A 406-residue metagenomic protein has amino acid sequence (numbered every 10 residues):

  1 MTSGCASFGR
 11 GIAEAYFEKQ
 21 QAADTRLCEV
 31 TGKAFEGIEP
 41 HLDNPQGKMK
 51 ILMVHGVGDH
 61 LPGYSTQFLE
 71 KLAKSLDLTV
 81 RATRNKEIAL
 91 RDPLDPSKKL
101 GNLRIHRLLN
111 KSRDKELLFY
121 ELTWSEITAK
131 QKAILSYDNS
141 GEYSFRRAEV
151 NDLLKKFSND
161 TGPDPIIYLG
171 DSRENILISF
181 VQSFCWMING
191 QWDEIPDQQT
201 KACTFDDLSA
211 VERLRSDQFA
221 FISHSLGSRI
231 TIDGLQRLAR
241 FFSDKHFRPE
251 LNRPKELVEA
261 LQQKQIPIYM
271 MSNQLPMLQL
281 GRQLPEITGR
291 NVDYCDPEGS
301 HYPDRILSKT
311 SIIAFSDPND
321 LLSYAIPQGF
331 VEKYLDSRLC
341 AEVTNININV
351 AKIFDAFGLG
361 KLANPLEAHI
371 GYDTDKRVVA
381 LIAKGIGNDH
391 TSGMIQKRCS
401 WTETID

Functional and structural regions predicted by a protein language model:
T2-G4: C-terminal motif of bacterial Sec signal peptides marking the signal peptidase cleavage site
A6-E14, I51-K74, E174, I178-K309 (+1 more regions): Serine-dependent carboxylesterase/thioesterase catalytic core of lipase-like alpha/beta-hydrolase/SGNH enzymes
S7-G32, G47, V54-P62, N110-R213: Active-site catalytic motif of lipid deacylating hydrolases and related acyltransferases
A13, G56-G58, S112, E121-T128 (+5 more regions): Lipolytic serine-hydrolase domain surface
K33-E39: A short loop-to-beta-strand scaffold at the N-terminal edge of the catalytic core in hydrolase folds
P40-P45, K99-L108, S112-K115, N159 (+3 more regions): Intrinsically disordered, low-complexity acidic Ser/Thr-rich regulatory segments
D43-F145, G234, L238-F242: Short, surface-exposed "cap/lid" segments of acyl-processing enzymes
V80, W192-P196, H390, M394: Residue-level signal for secondary-structure boundary elements
